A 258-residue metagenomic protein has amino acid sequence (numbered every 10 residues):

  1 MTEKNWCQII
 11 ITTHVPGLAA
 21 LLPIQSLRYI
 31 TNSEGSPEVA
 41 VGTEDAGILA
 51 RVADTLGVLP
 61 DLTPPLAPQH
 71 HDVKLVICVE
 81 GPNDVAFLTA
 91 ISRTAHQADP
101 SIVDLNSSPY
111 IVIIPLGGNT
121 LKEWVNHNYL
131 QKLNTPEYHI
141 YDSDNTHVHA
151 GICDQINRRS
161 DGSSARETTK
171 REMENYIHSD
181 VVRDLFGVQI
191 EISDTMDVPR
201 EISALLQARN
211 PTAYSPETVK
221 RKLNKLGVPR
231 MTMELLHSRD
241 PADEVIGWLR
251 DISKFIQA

Functional and structural regions predicted by a protein language model:
N5-I10, P136: Loop/turn-to-beta-strand initiation segments
Q8, S26, Y110-V112, S163-R166: Conserved beta-strand segments of alpha/beta enzyme cores
T12-H14: H-loop/switch region of ABC-family ATPase nucleotide-binding domains
P16-N145: RecA-like P-loop NTPase motor core
A90, L130-Q131, A150, N157 (+1 more regions): Extended, hydrophobic alpha-helical segments
N134-R230: Activity-critical C-terminal alpha-helical subdomain
V219-A258: Terminal low-complexity/disordered tails
